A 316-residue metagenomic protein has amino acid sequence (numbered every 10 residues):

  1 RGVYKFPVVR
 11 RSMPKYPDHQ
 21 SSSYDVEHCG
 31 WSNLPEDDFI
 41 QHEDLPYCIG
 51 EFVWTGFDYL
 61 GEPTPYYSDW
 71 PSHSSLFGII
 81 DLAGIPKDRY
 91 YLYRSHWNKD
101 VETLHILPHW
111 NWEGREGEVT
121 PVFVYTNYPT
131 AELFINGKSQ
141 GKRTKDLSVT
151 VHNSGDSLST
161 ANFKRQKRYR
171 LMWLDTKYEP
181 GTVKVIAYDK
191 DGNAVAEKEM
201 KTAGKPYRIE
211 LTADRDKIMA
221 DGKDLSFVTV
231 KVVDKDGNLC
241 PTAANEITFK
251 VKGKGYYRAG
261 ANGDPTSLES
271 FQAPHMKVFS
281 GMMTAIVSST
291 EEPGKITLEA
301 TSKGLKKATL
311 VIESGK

Functional and structural regions predicted by a protein language model:
R1-A194: Extended substrate-binding grooves/exosites of carbohydrate-active enzymes
W112-G117, K217-S226: Short, solvent-exposed loop/linker segments at the N-terminal edge of repeated beta-sheet extracellular domains
V122-T126, I186-A187, T212, K223-P241 (+2 more regions): Beta-strand-rich structural segments
N127, L133-K145, E197-E199, L225 (+1 more regions): Short flexible loop/turn segments that cap and initiate beta-strands
V151-F163, K254-S280: Low-complexity "stalk/linker" and mucin-like segments enriched in Ser/Thr/Pro/Ala/Gly
Q166, L171-Y178, S270-E291: Short, hydrophobic beta-strand segments
Y178-T182, L225, P293-K295: Extracellular Ig-like/FN3 beta-sandwich strand-entry sites
G192-G204, K306-G315: Edge beta-strands of extracellular beta-sandwich domains
